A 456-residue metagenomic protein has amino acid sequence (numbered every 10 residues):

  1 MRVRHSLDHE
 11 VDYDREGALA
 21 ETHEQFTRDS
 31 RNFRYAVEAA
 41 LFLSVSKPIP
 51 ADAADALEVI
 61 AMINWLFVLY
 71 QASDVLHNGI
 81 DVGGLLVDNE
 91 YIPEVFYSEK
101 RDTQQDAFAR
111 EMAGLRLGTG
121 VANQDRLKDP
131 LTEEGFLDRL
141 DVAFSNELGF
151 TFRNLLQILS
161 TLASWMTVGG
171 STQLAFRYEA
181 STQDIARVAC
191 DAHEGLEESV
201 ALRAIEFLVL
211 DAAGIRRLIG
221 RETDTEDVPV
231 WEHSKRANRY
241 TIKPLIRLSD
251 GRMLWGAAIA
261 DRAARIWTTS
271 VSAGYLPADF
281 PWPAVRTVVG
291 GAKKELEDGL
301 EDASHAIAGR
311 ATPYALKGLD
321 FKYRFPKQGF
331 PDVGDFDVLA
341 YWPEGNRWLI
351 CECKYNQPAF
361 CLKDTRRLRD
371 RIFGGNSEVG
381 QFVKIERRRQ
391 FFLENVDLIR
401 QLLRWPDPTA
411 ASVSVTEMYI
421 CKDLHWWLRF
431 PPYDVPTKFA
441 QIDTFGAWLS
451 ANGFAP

Functional and structural regions predicted by a protein language model:
M1-P456: Intrinsically disordered, low-complexity Ser/Thr/Pro/Gly-rich regulatory segments
